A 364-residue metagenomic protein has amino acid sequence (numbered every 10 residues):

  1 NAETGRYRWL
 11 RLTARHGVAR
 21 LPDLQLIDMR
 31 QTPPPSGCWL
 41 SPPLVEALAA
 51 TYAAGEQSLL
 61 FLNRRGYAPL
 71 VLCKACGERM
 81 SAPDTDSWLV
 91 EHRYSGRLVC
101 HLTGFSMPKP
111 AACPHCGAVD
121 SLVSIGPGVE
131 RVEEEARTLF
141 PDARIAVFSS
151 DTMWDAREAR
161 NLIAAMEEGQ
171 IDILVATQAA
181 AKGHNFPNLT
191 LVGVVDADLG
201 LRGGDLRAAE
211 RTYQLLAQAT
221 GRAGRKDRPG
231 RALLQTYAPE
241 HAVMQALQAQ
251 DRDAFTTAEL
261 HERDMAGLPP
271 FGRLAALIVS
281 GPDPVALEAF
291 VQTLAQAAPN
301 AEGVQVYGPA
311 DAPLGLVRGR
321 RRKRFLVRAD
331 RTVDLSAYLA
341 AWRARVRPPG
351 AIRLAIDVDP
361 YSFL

Functional and structural regions predicted by a protein language model:
N1-E288, A295-N300, G315, K323-V327 (+4 more regions): Inter-lobe coupling/hinge segments of SF2-like helicase ATPases
S280-G281, V306-A310: Short Gly/Thr-rich strand-loop-strand
L294-A298, Q305-G308: Acidic, polar loop-rich interaction surfaces within structured domains
G303-G308, R345-P360: Conserved short beta-strand edge segments in small beta-sheet-based binding/regulatory domains
P309, L326-D330, D359: Short, loop-centered acidic/histidine patches that primarily coordinate divalent metals
R320: Juxtacatalytic substrate-recognition/specificity segment
A337-R345: Low-complexity, intrinsically disordered Gly/Pro/Thr-rich segments
